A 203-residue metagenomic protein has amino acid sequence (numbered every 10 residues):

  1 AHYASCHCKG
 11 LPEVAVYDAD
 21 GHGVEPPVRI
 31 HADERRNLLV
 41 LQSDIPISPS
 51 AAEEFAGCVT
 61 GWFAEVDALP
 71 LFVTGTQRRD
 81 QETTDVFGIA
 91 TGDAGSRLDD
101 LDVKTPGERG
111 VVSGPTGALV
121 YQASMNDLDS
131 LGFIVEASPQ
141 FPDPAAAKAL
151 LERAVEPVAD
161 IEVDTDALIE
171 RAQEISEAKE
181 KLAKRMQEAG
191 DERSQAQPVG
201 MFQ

Functional and structural regions predicted by a protein language model:
A1-V66, M125: N-terminal catalytic or cofactor-binding beta/alpha core of small enzyme domains
Y3, G10, A15-Y17, I161-Q203: Haloarchaeal acidic low-complexity proteome signature biased toward cell-envelope/secretome components but also
L41-Q42, F72-G75, I134: Short beta-strand segments
P46-S96: Internal, conserved structured core segments that host functional sites
I47, A51, V111, P142 (+1 more regions): Catalytic cores of large soluble enzymes that bind and process phosphate-bearing ligands
A51, F55, V59, P115 (+4 more regions): General structural feature for long, well-ordered alpha-helical segments within catalytic domains of soluble enzymes
T60-L69, M125-D129, E156-V163: Secondary-structure boundary elements
D80-E156: Catalytic cores of processing enzymes, dominated by hydrolases/peptidases, characterized by acidic/His-rich
